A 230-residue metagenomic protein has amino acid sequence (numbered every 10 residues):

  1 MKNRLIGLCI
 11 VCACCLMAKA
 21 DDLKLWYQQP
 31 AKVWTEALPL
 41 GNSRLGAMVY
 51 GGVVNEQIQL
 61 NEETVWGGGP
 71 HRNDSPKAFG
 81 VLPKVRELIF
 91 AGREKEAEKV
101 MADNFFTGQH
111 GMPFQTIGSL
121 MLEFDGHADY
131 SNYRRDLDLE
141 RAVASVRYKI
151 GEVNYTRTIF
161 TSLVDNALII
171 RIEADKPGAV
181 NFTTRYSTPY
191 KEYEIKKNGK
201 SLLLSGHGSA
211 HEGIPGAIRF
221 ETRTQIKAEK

Functional and structural regions predicted by a protein language model:
M1-D21: Bacterial Sec-dependent N-terminal signal peptides
D21-K230: Aromatic-residue-lined binding/catalytic grooves and analogous aromatic/hydrophobic interfacial grooves in multimeric
